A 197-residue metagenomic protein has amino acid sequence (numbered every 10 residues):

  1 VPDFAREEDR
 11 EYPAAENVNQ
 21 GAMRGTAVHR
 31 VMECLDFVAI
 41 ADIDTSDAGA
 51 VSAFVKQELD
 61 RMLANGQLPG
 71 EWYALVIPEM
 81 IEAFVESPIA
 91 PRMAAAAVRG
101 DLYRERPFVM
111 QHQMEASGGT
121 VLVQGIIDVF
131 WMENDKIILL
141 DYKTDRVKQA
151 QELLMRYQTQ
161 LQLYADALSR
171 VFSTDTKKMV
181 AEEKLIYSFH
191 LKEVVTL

Functional and structural regions predicted by a protein language model:
V1-D3: Flexible, low-complexity interdomain linkers flanking nucleic-acid-processing modules
A5-A116, E193: A non-catalytic, helix-rich entry segment at domain boundaries
M114-L197: Mg2+/Mn2+-dependent nuclease catalytic core
